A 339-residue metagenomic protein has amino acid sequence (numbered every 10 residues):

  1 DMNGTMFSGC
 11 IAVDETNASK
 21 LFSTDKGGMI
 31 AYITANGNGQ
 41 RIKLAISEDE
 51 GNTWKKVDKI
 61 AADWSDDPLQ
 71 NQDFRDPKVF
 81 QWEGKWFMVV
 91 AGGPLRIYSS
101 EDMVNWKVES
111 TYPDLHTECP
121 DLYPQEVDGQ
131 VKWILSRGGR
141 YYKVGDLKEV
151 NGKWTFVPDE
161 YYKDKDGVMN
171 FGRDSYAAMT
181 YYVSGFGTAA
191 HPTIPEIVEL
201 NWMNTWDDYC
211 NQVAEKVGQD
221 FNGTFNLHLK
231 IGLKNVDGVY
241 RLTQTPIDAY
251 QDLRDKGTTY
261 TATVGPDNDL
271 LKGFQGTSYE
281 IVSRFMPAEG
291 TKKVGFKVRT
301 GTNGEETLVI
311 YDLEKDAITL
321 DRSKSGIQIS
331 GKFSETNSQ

Functional and structural regions predicted by a protein language model:
D1-S23, G51-Q81, V90, W106-P124 (+4 more regions): Surface loop/turn signatures of beta-propeller and other carbohydrate-active proteins
A18-Y32, K85-F87, G129-I134, P192-E199: Entry beta-strands of beta-propeller and related beta-repeat scaffolds
I33-G37, V90-G92, R137-G138: Beta-strand C-termini and the immediately following turn/loop, strongest in propeller blades
A35-G39, R140-Y141, W206-D207: Short glycine/acidic-enriched loop and turn motifs that connect beta-strands
A45-E48, I97-S100: Conserved Ser/Thr-centered positions that define the repeating blades of beta-propeller domains
D121, E126-V144: Loop/turn-rich, solvent-exposed surfaces of beta-rich toroidal or solenoidal domains
E149-N151, D159-K165, M169-R173, S184-Q339: Beta-rich accessory regions
